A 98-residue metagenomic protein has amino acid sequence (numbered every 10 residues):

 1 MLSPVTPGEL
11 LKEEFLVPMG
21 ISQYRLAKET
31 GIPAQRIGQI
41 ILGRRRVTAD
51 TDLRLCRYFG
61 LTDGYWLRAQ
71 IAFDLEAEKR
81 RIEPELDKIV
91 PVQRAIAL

Functional and structural regions predicted by a protein language model:
M1-I21, R68: A short, Lys/Arg-rich alpha-helix, primarily the initiator
P7, R36-Q39, R57, Y65: Residue-level recognition of specific faces of alpha-helices
L16, A27, C56: The alpha-helix within a helix-turn-helix
G20-Q39: Short alpha-helical DNA-recognition segment
P33, R44, F73: The DNA-recognition helices of helix-turn-helix-type DNA-binding domains
R44-R57: Short, basic-rich loop-to-helix N-cap that marks the start of a DNA-contacting helix
R68-L98: Short, charged recognition helix plus adjacent turn of helix-turn-helix-like nucleic-acid-binding domains
